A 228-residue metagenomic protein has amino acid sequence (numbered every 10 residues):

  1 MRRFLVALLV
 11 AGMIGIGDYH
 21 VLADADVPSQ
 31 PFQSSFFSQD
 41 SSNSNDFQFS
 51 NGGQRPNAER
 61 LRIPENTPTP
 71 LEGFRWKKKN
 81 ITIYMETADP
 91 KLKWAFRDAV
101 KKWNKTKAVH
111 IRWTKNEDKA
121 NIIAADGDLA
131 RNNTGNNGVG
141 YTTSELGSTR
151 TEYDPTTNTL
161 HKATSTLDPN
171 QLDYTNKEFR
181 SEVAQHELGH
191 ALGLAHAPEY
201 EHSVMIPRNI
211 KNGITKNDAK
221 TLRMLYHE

Functional and structural regions predicted by a protein language model:
M1-F4: Positively charged n-region of N-terminal signal peptides that target proteins for export
V6, I16-T87: Disordered inhibitory propeptide/activation segment of secreted metzincin zinc metalloprotease zymogens, centered on
K79, A120, H161-A163, E201 (+1 more regions): Residues that flank catalytic or metal-binding motifs in active/ligand-binding sites
T82-L92, P169-F179, M205-N212: Second-shell loop/turn segments in exported
I83, W103, L167, H186-G189 (+2 more regions): Divalent metal-coordination and catalytic microenvironments
K93-V183: Metzincin-family zinc-dependent endopeptidase catalytic domain
L188-S203: Catalytic Zn2+-binding segment of zinc metalloproteases
P207-E228: Post-HExxH zinc-binding segment in Zn-dependent metallohydrolases
